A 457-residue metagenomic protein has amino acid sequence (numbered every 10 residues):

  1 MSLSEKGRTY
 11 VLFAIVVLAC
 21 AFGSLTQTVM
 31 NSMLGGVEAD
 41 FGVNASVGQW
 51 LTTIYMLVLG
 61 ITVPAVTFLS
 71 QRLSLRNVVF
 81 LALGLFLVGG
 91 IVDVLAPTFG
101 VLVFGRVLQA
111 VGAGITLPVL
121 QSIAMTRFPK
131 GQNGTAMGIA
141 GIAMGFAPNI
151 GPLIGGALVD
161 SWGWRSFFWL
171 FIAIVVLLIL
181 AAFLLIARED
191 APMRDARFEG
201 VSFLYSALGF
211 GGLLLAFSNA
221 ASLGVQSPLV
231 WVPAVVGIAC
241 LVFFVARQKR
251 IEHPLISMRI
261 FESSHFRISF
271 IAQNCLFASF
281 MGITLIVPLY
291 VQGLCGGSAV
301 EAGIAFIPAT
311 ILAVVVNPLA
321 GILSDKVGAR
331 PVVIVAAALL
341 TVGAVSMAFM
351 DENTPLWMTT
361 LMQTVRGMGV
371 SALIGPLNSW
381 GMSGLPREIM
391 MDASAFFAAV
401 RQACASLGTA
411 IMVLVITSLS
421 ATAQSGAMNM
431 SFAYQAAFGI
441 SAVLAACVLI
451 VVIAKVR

Functional and structural regions predicted by a protein language model:
S2-L3, G7, G131, I179-A207 (+4 more regions): Flexible interhelical linker loops that connect adjacent transmembrane helices in multi-pass membrane transporters
R8-L25, M30-L34, F41-T67, Q71-V79 (+11 more regions): 12-transmembrane solute porter fold
L59, V119-Q121, M125, L177-A191 (+1 more regions): Hydrophobic, membrane-facing alpha-helical anchors
I91-V92, A157, G211, L215 (+2 more regions): Alpha-helical transmembrane segments of multipass membrane proteins
F99, P192-R194, A220-Q226, N353: Membrane-interface helix caps and helix-loop-helix hairpins in membrane proteins
L108-I142: Cytoplasmic helix-loop-helix junction between adjacent transmembrane helices in 12-TM secondary transporters
A140-L180, F198-A234: Helix-loop-helix hairpin linking two adjacent transmembrane segments in secondary transporters
I172-A191, A207-N219, V235-R250, V448-V456: C-terminal membrane-cytosol helix-exit motif in multi-pass small-molecule transporters
